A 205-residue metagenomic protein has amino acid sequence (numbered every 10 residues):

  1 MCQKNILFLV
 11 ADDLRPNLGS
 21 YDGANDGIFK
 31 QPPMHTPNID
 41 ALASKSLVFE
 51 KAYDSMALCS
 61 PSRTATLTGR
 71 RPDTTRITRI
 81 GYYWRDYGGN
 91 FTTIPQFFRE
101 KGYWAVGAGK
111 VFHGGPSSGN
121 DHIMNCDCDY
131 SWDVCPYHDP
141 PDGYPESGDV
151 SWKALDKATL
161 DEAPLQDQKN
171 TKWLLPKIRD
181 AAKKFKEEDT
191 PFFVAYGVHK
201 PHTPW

Functional and structural regions predicted by a protein language model:
M1-W205: Formylglycine-dependent sulfatase
